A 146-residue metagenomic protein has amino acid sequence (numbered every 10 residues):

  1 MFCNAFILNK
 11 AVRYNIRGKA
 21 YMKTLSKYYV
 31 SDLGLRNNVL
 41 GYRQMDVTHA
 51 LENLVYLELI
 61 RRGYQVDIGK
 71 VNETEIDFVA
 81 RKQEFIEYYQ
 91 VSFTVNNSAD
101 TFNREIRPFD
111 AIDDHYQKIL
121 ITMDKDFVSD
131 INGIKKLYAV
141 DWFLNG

Functional and structural regions predicted by a protein language model:
M1-I86: Accessory nucleic acid-recognition modules appended to NTPase machines
Y29, Y89, I119-I121, K135-L137: Hydrophobic/aromatic beta-strand patches that form the interior of the parallel beta-sheet core in alpha/beta enzyme
L59, D77, Y89, F109 (+1 more regions): Hydrophobic, well-ordered secondary-structure elements that form the walls of internal hydrophobic environments
I68, H115-T122: Short, hydrophobic beta-strand segments that form beta-sheet elements in well-ordered domains
I76, N97-A99, D126-D130: Short active-site-adjacent structural elements
R81-N97: Active-site ExK catalytic segment of metal-dependent nucleases
D100-H115: Short, charged, amphipathic alpha-helix that recurs within catalytic cores of restriction-modification and other
D124-G146: Domain-level recognition of nuclease-like catalytic cores that cleave nucleotide substrates
